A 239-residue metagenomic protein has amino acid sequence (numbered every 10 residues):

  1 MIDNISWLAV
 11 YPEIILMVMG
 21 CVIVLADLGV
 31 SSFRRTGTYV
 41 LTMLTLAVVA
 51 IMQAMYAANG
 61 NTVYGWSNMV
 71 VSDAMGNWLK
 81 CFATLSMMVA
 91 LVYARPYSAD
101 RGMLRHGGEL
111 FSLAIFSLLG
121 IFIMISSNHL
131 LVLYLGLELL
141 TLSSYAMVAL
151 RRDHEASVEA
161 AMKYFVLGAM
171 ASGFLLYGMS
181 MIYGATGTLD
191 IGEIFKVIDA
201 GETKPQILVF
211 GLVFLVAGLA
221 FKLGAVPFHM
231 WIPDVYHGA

Functional and structural regions predicted by a protein language model:
M1-A239: Alpha-helical transmembrane segments of multi-pass membrane proteins predominantly involved in bioenergetics
